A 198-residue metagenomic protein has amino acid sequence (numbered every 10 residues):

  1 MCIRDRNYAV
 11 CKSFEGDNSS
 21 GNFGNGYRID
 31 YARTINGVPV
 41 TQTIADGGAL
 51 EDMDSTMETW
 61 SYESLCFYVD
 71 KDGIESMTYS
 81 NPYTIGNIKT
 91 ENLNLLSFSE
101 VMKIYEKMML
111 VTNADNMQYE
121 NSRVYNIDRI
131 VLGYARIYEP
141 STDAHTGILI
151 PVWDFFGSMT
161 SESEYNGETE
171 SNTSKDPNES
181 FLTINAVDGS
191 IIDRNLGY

Functional and structural regions predicted by a protein language model:
M1-R6: Conserved small/polar residues in nucleotide/adenosyl-binding loops
A9-D52: Extended, non-transmembrane interaction/recognition domains
D17-S20, D115-E120, S163-D176: Surface-exposed intrinsically disordered loops and tails
A32-V38, G133-A135, F156-E162: Generic short beta-strand segments
T41-M77, Y165-Y198: A short, surface-exposed beta-strand/turn
G48, D52-L149: Charged, low-complexity helical/coil segments in non-catalytic cytosolic or luminal regions
F67, W153-M159, G189: Conserved histidines in hydrophobic membrane contexts and catalytic metal-binding motifs
P151-V152, N178: Membrane-proximal bilayer-interacting regions
